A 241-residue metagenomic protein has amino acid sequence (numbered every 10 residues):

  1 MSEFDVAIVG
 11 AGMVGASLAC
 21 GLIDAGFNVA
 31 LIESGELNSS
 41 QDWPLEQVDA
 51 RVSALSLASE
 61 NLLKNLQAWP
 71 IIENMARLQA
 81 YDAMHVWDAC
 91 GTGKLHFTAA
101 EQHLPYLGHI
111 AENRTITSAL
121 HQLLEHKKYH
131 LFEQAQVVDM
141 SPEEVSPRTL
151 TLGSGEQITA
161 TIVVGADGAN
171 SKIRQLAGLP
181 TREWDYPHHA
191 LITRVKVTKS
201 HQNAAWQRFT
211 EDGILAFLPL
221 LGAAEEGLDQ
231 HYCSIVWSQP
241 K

Functional and structural regions predicted by a protein language model:
S2, L78-L176, W184-H189: Conserved N-terminal helical subregion
F4-L31: N-terminal Rossmann-like FAD-binding beta1-loop-alpha1 element of flavoenzymes
V14, L37, N170: Conserved Rossmann-like nucleotide-cofactor binding loop
G21, A119, L123, R194: Rossmann-fold NAD(P)-dependent oxidoreductase module
I23-V48: Glycine-rich FAD pyrophosphate-binding loop
Q47-A89: N-terminal FAD cofactor-binding segment of flavoenzymes
Q67-A68, N170-W206, E211, L215 (+1 more regions): Central beta-strand plus flanking loop segment that forms part of the substrate or channel wall within the catalytic
D212-K241: Conserved FAD/dinucleotide-binding core of flavoprotein oxidoreductases
